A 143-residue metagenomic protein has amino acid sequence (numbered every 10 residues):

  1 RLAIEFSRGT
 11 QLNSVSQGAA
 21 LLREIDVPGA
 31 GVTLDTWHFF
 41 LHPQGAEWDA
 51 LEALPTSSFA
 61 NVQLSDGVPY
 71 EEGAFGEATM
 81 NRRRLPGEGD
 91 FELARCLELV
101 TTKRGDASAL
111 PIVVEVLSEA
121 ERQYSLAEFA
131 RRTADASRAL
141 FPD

Functional and structural regions predicted by a protein language model:
R1: Residue-level detector of anion-binding/catalytic polar loops
L12-L34, F40-D143: Histidine-acidic metal/acid-base catalytic patches
